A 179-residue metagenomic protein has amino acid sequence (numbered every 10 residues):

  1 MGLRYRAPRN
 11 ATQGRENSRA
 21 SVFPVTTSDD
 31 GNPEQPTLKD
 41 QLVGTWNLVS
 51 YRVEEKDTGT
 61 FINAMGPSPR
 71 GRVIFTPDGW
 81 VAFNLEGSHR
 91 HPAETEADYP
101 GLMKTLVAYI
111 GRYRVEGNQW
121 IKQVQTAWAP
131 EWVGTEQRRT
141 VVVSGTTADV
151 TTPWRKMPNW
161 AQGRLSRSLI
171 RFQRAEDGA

Functional and structural regions predicted by a protein language model:
M1-D29: N-terminal amphipathic/basic-hydrophobic helices that include classical n-h-c signal peptides and signal-anchor
F23-I110, V115-A179: Lipid interaction determinants
